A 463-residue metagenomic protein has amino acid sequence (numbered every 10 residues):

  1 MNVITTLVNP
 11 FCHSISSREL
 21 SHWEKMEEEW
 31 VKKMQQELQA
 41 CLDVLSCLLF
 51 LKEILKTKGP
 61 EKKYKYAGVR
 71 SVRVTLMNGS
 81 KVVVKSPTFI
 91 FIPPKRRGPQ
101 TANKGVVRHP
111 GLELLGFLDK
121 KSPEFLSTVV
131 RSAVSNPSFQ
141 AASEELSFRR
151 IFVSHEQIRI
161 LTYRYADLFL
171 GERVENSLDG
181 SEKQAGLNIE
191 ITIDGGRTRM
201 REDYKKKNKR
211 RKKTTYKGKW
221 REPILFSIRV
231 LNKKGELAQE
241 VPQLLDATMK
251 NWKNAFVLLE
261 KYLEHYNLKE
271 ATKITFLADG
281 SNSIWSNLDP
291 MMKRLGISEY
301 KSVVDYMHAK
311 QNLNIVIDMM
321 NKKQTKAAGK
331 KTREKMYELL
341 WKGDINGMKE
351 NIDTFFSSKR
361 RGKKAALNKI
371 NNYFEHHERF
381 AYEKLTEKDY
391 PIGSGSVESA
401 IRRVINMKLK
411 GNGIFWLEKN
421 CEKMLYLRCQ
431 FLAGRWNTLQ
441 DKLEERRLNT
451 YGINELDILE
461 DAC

Functional and structural regions predicted by a protein language model:
M1-C47, P87-F89, P93-C463: Catalytic center-proximal scaffold of phosphoryl-transfer enzymes
Q35-M77: N-terminal accessory alpha/beta regions
Y64-V69, R73-V83, P87, K206-R210: N-terminal low-complexity, intrinsically disordered segments
